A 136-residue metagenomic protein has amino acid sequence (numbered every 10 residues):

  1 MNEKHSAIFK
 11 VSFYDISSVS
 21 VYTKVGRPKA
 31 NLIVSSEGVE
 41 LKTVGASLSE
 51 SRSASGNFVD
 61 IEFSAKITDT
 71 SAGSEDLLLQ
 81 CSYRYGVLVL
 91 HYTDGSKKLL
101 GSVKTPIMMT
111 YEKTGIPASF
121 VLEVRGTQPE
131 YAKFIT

Functional and structural regions predicted by a protein language model:
M1-E62, K104-T114: Solvent-exposed edge beta-strands and adjacent loop segments that serve as assembly or binding interfaces
M1-K4, Y131-T136: Short amphipathic alpha-helical segments
Y14, Y22, Y83-Y85, Y92 (+2 more regions): Sequence-level detector for tyrosine residue identity
V25, L77-C81, S102-K104, T114 (+1 more regions): General "foldedness" signal
V39-V44, H91-F134: Short beta-strand and beta-hairpin "edge-sheet" elements
E50-G73, I116-E130: Oligomerization/assembly interface segments of phage tail-like spikes and tubes
G73-L100: Short, acidic/charged, Gly/Pro-enriched secondary-structure junctions
